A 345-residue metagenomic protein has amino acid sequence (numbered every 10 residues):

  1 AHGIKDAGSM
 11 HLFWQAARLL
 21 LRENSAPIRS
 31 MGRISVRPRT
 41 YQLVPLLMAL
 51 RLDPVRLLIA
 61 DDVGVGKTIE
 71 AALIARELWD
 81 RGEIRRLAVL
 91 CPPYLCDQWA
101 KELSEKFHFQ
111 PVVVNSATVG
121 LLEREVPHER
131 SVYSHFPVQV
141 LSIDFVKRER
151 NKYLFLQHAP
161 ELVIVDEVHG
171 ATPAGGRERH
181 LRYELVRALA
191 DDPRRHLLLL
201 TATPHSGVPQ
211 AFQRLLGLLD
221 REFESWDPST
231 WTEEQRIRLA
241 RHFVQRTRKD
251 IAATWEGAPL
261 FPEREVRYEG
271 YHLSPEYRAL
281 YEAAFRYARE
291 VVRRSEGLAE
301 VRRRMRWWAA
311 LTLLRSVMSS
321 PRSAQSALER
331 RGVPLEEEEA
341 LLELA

Functional and structural regions predicted by a protein language model:
G3-L47, P54, K67-A72, R76-L189 (+1 more regions): SF2 helicase/translocase NTPase motor core, specifically the RecA-like lobe 1 inter-motif segment between Walker
L50-R51, F285: Short, locally clustered residues in the helix-turn-helix/winged-helix DNA-binding domain
L57-A60, A88, L198-L199: Short hydrophobic/aromatic beta-strand immediately N-terminal to the Walker A/P-loop
I59, V65-K67, A71, A75 (+2 more regions): Extended, hydrophobic alpha-helical segments in both membrane/secreted and soluble proteins
D62, P92, T203: P-loop (Walker A) phosphate-binding loop of NTP-binding proteins
G64, D166, T201: Conserved G/P- and acidic residue-centered "switch" motifs that form tight phosphate/ATP-binding loops in soluble
H128-E129, H135, Q139-P160, T172-R195 (+2 more regions): Inter-lobe coupling linker of SF2 helicases/translocases
